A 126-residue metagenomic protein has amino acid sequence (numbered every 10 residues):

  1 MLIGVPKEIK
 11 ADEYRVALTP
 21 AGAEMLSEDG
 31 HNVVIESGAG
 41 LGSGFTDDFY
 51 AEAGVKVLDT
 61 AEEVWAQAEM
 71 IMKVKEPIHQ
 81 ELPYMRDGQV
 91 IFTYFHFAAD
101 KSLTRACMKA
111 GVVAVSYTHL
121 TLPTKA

Functional and structural regions predicted by a protein language model:
L2-A110: An N-terminal-biased, well-structured beta-alpha scaffold segment characteristic of Rossmann-like dinucleotide-binding
N32, T124-K125: A very general structural signal that marks isolated residues within well-ordered alpha-helical segments
K109-Y117: Rossmann-fold dehydrogenase core element
Y117-T124: Conserved small/polar residues in nucleotide/adenosyl-binding loops
